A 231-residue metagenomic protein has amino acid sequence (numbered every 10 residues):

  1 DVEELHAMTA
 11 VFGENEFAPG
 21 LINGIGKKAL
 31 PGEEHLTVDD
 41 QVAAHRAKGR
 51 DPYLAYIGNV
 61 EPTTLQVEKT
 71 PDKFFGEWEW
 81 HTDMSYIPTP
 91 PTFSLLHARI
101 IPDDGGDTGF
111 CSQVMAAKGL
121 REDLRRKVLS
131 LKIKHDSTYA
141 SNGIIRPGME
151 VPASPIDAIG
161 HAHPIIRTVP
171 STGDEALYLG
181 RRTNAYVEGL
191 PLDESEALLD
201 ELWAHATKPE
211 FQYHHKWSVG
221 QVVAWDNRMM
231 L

Functional and structural regions predicted by a protein language model:
V2-A224, R228-L231: Fe(II)/2-oxoglutarate oxygenase catalytic core
